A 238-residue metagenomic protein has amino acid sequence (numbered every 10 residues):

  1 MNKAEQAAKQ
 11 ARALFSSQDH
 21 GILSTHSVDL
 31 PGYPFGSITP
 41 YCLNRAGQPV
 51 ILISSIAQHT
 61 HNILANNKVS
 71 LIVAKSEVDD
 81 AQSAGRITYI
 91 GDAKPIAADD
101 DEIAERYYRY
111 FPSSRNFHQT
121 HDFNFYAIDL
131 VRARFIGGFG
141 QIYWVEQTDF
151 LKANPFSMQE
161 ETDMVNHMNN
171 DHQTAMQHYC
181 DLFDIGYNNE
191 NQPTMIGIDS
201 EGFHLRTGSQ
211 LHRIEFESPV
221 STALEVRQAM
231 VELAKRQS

Functional and structural regions predicted by a protein language model:
M1-E5, P40-A46, V73-Y89, E146-H167: N-terminal short leaders/motifs
M1-L64, S70-I72: An N-terminal domain-cap segment
Q18, F111, H172-Q173: Residue-level recognition of alpha-helix termini/interfacial anchor residues
P34-S37, I87-Y89, Y143, Q210-I214: Short beta-strand segments
Q58-N116, T120-F123, D129-R132, L211: Short, structured beta-strand-loop surface elements
Q119-S238: C-terminal edge-of-domain segments
